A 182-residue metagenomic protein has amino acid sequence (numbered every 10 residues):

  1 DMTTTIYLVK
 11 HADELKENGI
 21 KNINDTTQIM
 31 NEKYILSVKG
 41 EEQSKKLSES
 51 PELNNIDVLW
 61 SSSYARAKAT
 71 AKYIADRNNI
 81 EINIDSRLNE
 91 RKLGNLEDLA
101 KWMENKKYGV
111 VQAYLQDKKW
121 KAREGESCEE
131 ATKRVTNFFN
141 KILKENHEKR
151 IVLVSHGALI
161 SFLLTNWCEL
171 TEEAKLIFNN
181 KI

Functional and structural regions predicted by a protein language model:
T3-I84: Active-site-proximal alpha-helix that buttresses catalytic centers in soluble enzyme cores
T5-I6, K141, K149-A158: Generic beta-sheet signal
L15, Q28-I35, R77-T136, I177: Phosphate-handling substructures
L15, R66-K68, E90-R91, L159-S161: Short, active-site-adjacent cap segments at secondary-structure transitions
E52-N55, I142-K149: Glycine-rich phosphate-binding loop signature in dinucleotide/nucleotide-binding domains
S61-S62, K133, V154-S155: Short beta-strand scaffold positions
Y73, F162-N166: Active-site signature of alpha/beta-hydrolase-fold catalytic machinery across serine- and Asp/Cys-nucleophile hydrolases
C168-I182: Domain-level recognition of soluble alpha/beta enzyme cores, biased toward histidine phosphatases/phosphomutases
